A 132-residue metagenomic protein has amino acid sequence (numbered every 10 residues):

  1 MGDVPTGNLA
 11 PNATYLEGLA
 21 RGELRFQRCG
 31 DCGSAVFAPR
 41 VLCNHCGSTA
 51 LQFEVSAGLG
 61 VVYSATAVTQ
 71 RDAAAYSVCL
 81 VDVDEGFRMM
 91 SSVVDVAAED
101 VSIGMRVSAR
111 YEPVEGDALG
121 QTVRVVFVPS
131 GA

Functional and structural regions predicted by a protein language model:
R28-D31, L42-S48: Short, cysteine/histidine-rich loop/knuckle motifs that typically chelate Zn2+
F37, A50-Q52: Short functional micro-motifs and their immediate structural scaffolds
G60-V62, V93: Conserved hydrophobic positions within beta-strands
T66-R71, V114: Short, conserved beta-turn/loop elements at beta-strand boundaries and strand-helix junctions
T69-L80, Q121-R124: Short aromatic-glycine-enriched beta-strand elements
V78-D84, S92, V126-V128: Short, acidic/hydrophobic/Gly-rich beta-strand patch recurrent on exposed beta strands that often constitutes part
D95-S108: Short nucleic-acid-contacting surface segments enriched for D/E, G, S/T with interspersed K/R
E112-A132: OB-fold/S1-family single-stranded nucleic acid-binding modules
